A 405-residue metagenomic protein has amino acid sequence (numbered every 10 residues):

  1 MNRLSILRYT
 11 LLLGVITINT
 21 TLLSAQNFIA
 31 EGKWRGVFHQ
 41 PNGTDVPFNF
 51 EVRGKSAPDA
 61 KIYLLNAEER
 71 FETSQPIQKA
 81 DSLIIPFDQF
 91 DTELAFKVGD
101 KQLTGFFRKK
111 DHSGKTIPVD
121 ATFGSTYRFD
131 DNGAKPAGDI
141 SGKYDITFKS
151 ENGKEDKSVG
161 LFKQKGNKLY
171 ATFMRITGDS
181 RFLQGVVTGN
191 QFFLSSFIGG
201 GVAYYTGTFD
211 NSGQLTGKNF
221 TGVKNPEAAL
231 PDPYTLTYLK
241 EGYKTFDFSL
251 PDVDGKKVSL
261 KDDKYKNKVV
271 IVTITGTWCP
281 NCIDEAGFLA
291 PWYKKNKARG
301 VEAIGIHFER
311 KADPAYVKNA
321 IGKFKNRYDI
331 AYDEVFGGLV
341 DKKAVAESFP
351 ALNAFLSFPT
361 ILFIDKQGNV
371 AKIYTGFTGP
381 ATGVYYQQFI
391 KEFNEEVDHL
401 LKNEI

Functional and structural regions predicted by a protein language model:
M1-A30: Bacterial Sec-dependent N-terminal signal peptides
F28-V98, D130-D131, G138-T208: Central antiparallel beta-sheet cores of small beta-barrel/beta-sandwich binding domains
D81-S82, A121, P314: Coil residues (strongly favoring Ser/Thr
P226-D262: N-terminal "domain-start" segment that seeds a small globular fold
V258-L289, A303: Short active-site neighborhood of thiol/selenol oxidoreductases, capturing the structured segment around
D284-D329, D341-E347: Structural microenvironment flanking redox-active thiols in thiol-disulfide oxidoreductases
D329-D333, F349-L362: Structural micro-motif
S357-I405: Thiol-/selenol-based redox modules, centered on thioredoxin-like and closely related oxidoreductase domains
